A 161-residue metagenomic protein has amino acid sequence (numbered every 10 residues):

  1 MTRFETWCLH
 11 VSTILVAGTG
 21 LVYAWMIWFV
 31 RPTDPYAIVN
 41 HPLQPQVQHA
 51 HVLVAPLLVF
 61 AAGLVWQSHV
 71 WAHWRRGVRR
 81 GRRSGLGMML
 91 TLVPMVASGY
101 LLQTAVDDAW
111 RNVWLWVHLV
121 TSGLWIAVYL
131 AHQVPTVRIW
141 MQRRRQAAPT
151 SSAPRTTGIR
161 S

Functional and structural regions predicted by a protein language model:
M1-S161: Membrane-embedded alpha-helical bundles that constitute the cytochrome b-like, heme-associated redox core of multi-pass
